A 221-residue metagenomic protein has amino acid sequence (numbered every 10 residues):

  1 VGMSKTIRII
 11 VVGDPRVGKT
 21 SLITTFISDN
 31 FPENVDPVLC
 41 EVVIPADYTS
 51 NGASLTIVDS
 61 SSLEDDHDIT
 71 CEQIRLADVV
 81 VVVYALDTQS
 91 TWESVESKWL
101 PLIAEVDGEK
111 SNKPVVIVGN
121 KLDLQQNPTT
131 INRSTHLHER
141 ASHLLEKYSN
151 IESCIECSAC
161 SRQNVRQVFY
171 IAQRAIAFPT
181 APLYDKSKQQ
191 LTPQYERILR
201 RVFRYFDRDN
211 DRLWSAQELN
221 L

Functional and structural regions predicted by a protein language model:
V1-S187, R200-N210, S215-A216, N220-L221: TRAFAC-class small GTPase G-domain
